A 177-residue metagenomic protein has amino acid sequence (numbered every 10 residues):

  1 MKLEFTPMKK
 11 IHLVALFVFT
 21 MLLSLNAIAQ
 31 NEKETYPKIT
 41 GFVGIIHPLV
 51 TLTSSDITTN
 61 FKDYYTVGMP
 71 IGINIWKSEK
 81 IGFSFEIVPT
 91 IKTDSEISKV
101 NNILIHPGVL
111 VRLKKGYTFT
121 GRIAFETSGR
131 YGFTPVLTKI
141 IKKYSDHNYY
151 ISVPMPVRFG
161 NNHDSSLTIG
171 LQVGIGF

Functional and structural regions predicted by a protein language model:
M1-Y36: Cleavable N-terminal export/targeting peptides
A29-W76, S166-G176: Short glycine/proline- and aromatic-enriched beta-strand/turn motifs that initiate or cap beta-hairpins
Q30, P37-G44, N101-E126, G174-F177: Glycine/serine-rich loop-strand microenvironments at binding/catalytic pocket rims
Q30-I39, I75-I81, G116, K142-Y149 (+1 more regions): Short loop/turn motifs that connect adjacent beta-strands in outer-membrane beta-barrel proteins
V43-D56, G82-T93, G116-S128, N148-F159: Transmembrane beta-strand segments that form the barrel wall of outer-membrane beta-barrel proteins
D56-Y65, T93-N101, R122-T134, R158-T168: Solvent-exposed loop/turn segments connecting transmembrane beta-strands in outer-membrane beta-barrel proteins
V67-W76, N101-L113, Y131-I151, L167-F177: Feature captures outer-membrane beta-barrel proteins of Gram-negative bacteria and organelles
E79-K115: Mid-chain, structured segments of secreted extracytoplasmic proteins
